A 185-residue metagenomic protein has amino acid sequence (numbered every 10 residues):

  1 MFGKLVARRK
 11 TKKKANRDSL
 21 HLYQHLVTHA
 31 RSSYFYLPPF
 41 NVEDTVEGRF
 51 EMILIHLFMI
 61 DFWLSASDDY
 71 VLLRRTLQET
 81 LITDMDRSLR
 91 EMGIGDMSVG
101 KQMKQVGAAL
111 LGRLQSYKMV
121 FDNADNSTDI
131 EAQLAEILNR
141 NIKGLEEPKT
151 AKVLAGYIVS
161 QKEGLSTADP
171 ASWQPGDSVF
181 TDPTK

Functional and structural regions predicted by a protein language model:
M1-M52, F58-K185: Surface/interface-facing alpha-helical segments and adjacent flexible terminal/loop regions used for partner/assembly
